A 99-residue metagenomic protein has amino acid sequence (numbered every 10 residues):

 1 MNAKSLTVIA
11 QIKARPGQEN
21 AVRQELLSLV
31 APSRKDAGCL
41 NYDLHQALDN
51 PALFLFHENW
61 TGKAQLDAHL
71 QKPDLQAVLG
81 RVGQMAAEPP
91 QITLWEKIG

Functional and structural regions predicted by a protein language model:
M1-L6, L44-N50, V78-G99: Glycine-rich beta-strand-turn "strand-cap" elements at beta-sheet edges
N2-D36, L40: N-terminal first-folded block
L6-I12, D43-L70: Short, well-ordered beta-strand segments in beta-rich or mixed alpha/beta enzyme and ligand-binding folds
G17-E19, D49, Q65, G99: Generic "edge-of-domain/loop-turn" microfeature
S28, P32-L40, N59-I92: An amphipathic, aromatic/His-enriched active-site/gating alpha helix that lines ligand/cofactor pockets
